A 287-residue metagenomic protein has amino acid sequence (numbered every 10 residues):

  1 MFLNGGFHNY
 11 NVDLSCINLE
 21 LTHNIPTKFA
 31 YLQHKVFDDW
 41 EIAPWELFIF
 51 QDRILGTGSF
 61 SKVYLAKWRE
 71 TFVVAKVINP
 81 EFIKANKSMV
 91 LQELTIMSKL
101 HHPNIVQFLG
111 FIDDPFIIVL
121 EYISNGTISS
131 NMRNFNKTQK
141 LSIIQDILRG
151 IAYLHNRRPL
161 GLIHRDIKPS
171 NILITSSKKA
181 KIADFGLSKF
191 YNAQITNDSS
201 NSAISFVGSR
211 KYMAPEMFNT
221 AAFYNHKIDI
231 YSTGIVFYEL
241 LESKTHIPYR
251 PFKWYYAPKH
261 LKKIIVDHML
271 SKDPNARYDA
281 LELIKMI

Functional and structural regions predicted by a protein language model:
D52-S59, V63: Protein kinase glycine-rich loop
K62-P80: Glycine-rich ATP phosphate-binding loop
D114-T127: Conserved short submotifs of the Hanks-type protein kinase catalytic core that shape the nucleotide-binding pocket
H155, P159-I174: Catalytic-loop of the protein kinase fold
T175-V207: Activation segment/activation loop of eukaryotic-type protein kinase catalytic domains
E216-K227: Conserved end of the kinase activation segment
L270-E282: A conserved short helix/loop substructure at the end of the activation segment of eukaryotic-like protein kinase domains
